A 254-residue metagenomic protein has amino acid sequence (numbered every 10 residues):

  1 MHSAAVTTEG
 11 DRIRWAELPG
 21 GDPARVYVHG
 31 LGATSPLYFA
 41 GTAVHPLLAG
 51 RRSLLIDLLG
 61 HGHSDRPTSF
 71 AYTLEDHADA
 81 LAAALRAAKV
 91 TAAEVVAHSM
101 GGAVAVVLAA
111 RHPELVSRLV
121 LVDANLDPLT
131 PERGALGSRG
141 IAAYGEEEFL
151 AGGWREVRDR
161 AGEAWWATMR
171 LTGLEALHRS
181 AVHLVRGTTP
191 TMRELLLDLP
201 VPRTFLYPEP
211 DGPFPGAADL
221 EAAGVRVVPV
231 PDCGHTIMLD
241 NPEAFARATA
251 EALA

Functional and structural regions predicted by a protein language model:
E9-D65: Conserved HGGG/HGGXW glycine-rich cap/lid loop of the alpha/beta-hydrolase fold
P23, E94, V225: Alpha/beta-hydrolase fold active-site loops
H29-L31, A93, A97-G102: Conserved alpha/beta-hydrolase "nucleophile elbow" surrounding the catalytic nucleophile
L54-V96, R247: Active-site loop/oxyanion-hole signature of alpha/beta-hydrolase fold enzymes
A103-R111, L115-E148: Flexible "cap/lid" loop of the alpha/beta hydrolase fold
T130-L136, Y144-V201: Conserved alpha/beta-hydrolase catalytic His-Asp/Glu region
L174-P231, M238: Conserved serine/cysteine hydrolase catalytic core
C233-A246: Catalytic histidine-centered segment of alpha/beta-hydrolase-like enzymes
